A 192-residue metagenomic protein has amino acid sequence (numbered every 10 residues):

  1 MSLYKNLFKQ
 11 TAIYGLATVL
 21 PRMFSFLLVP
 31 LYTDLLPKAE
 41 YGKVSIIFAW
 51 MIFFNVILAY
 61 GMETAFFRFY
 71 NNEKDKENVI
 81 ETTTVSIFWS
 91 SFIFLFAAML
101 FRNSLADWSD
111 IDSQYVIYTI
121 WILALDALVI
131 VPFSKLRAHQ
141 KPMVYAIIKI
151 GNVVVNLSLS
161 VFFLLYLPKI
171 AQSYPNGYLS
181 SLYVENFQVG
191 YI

Functional and structural regions predicted by a protein language model:
M1-F26, D75, E81, S109: N-terminal membrane topogenesis motif
Y4-K5, L36, E40, F54-I87 (+2 more regions): Transmembrane-helix boundary and interhelical linker motifs in polytopic inner-membrane proteins
L7-K9, S45-I46, D110-V116: Juxtamembrane helix-entry segments on the extracytoplasmic side of multipass membrane proteins
K9, A17, P21-F24, G42-V44 (+3 more regions): Residue-level micro-sites within transmembrane alpha helices that shape and flank functional polar/acidic positions
G15-T18, F24-L28, S45-Y70, I87 (+1 more regions): Small-residue-rich midsections of specific transmembrane alpha-helices
V29-F53, G177-I192: Interfacial/gating helices of multi-pass transporter permease domains
P30-D34, F48, T64, R68 (+4 more regions): Transmembrane alpha-helix boundary and packing residues in multipass membrane permease domains and related
I87-I192: Hydrophobic transmembrane helix module of multi-pass membrane transport proteins
